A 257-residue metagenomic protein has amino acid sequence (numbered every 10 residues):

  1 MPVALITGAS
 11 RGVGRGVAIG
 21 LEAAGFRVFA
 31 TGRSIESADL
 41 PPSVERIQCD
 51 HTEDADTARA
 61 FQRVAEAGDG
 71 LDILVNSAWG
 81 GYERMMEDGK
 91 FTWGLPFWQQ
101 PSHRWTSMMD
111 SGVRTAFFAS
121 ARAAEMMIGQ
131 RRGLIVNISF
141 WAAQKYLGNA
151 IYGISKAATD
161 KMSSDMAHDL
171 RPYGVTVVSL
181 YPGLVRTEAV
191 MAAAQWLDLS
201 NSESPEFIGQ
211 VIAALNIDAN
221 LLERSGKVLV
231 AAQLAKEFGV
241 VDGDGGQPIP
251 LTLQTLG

Functional and structural regions predicted by a protein language model:
P2, D69-L71, M127-S139, P172-T176 (+1 more regions): Active-site loop of short-chain dehydrogenase/reductase
S10-R11: Conserved glycine-rich cofactor-binding loop
A24-D39: Conserved glycine-rich Rossmann-like NAD(P)H-binding loop of the short-chain dehydrogenase/reductase
P42-A55: Rossmann-fold cofactor-recognition segment
G80-G81, G94-R104, L134-A158, S163-P172 (+1 more regions): Catalytic loop of short-chain dehydrogenase/reductase
S120-A121, S164: A short, exposed helix-loop element centered on a Lys and neighboring polar residues
S179, L197-G257: C-terminal helical subdomain
